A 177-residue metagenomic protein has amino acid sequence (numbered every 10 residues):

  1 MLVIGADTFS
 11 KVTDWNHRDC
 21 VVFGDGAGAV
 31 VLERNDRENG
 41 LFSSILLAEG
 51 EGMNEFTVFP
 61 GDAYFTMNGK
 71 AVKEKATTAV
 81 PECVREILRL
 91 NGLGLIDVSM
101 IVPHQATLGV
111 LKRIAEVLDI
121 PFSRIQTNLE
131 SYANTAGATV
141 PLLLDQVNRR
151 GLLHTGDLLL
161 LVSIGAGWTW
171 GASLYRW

Functional and structural regions predicted by a protein language model:
M1, D25, G137: Active-site histidine-anchored catalytic micro-motif
M1-D7, D157-V162: A short, small-residue-rich loop immediately preceding and capping a beta-strand
I4-G5, E51-E55, L108, G137: Acyl-CoA/ACP chain-elongation machinery
F9, W15-T78, E82-R85, I164 (+1 more regions): Condensing-enzyme catalytic core mediating Claisen C-C bond formation in acyl metabolism
F9-V12, T169-G171: Short glycine/serine/threonine-rich phosphate/pyrophosphate-binding segments that cradle anionic phosphate groups
W15, V58-S99, G109-D119, L143 (+2 more regions): Conserved active-site "lid/cap" helical segment
S99-W177: Claisen-condensing/thiolase-fold acyl-transfer catalytic domains that form or cleave C-C bonds in fatty acid
